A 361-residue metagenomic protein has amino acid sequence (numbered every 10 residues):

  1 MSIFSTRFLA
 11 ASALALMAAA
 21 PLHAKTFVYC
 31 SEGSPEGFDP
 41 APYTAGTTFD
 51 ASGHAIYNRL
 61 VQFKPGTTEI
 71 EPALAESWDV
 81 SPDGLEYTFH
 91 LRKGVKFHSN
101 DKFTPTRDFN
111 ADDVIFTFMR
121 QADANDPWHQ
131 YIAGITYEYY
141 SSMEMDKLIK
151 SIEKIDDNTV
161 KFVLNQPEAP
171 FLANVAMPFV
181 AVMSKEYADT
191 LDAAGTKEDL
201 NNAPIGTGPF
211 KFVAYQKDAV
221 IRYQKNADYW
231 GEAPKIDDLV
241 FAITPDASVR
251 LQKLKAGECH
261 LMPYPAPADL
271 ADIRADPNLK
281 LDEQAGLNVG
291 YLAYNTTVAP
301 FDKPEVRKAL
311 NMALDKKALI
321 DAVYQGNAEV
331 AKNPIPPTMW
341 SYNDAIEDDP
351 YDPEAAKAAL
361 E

Functional and structural regions predicted by a protein language model:
A20-A24: Sec/Tat signal peptide C-region and signal peptidase I cleavage site
K25, A271-E283: Ligand-binding "clamshell"
C30-P82, M119, D126, I205: N-terminal lobe/hinge region of extracytoplasmic solute-binding protein
S34-A51, L74, D101-P105, A169-A181 (+2 more regions): A structural "hinge/loop" feature
E76-W128, K161, K253, P300: Aromatic- and charge-enriched surface segment that lines or borders ligand/interaction sites
A122-A188: Surface-exposed binding/hinge segments that line and control ligand-binding clefts or catalytic entry sites
G195-N201, N226-D272: Ligand-site clamp/hinge motif
R222-K225, A275, D302-E361: Append "and occasionally in soluble cytosolic enzymes with long acidic Gly/Pro-rich linkers
